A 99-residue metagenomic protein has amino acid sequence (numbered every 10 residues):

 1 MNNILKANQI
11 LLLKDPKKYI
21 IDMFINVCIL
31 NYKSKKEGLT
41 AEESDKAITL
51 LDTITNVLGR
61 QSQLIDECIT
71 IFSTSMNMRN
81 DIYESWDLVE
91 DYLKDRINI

Functional and structural regions predicted by a protein language model:
M1-A7, K94-I99: Short intrinsically disordered terminal tails
N2, F24, N77-R79: Position-driven detector of the extreme protein N-terminus
A7-P16: Short, charge/polar-rich alpha-helical segments
L13, L30, L50-L51: Generic leucine side-chain signal with a strong bias for well-ordered alpha-helical environments
D15-C28: Short amphipathic alpha-helical heptad-repeat segments
N31-G38: Secondary-structure edge/capping motif, primarily at the C-terminal ends of alpha-helices and the immediately following
L39-D87: Acidic, low-complexity, intrinsically disordered interaction modules
